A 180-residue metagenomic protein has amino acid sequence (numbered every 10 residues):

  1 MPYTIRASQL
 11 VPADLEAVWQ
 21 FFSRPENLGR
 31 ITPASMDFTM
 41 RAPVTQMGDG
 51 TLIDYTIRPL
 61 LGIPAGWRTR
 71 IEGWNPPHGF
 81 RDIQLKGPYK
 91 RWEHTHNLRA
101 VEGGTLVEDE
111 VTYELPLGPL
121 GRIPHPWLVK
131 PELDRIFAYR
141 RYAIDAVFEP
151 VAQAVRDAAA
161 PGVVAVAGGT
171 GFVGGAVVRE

Functional and structural regions predicted by a protein language model:
M1-G48: Hydrophobic ligand-binding cavity/cleft-lining segments
T4-R6, P64-R68, R91-H94: Short, surface-exposed coil-to-beta transition loops
V18, V163-V164: Conserved hydrophobic helix-helix packing surfaces used for dimerization/oligomerization
G29, T39-P88, G103-L106: Glycine-rich portal/gate segments that line the openings of hydrophobic small-molecule binding cavities
R81-D134: Beta-strand/loop substructures that line and gate deep hydrophobic ligand-binding cavities in soluble
T105, P161-G162: Nucleotide donor/acceptor-binding cores
L117-A160: A conserved amphipathic terminal alpha-helix motif
V164-E180: N-terminal Rossmann NAD(P)H-binding glycine-rich loop of SDR-like oxidoreductase domains
